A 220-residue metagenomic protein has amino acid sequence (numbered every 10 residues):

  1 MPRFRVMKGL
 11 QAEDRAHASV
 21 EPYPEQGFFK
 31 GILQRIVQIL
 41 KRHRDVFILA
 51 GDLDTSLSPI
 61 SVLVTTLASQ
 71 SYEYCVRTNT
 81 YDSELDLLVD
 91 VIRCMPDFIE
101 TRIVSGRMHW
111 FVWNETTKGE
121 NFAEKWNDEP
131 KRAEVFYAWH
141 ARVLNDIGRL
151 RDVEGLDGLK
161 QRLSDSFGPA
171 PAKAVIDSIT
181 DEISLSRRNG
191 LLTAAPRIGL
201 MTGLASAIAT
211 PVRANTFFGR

Functional and structural regions predicted by a protein language model:
M1-R220: Non-catalytic helical "accessory" subdomain of NTase-fold nucleotidyltransferases
